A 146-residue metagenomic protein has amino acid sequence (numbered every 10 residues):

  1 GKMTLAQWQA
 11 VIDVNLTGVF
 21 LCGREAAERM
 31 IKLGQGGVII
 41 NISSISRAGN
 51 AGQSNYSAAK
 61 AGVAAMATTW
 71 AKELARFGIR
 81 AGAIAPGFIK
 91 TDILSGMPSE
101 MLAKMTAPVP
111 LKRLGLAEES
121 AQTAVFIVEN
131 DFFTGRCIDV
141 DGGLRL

Functional and structural regions predicted by a protein language model:
M3, I45, N50-S57, T69: Active-site loop-to-helix junction immediately N-terminal to the catalytic Tyr of the SDR YXXXK motif in Rossmann-fold
T4-Q9, L94, M105: Substrate-binding pocket helix/loop in short-chain dehydrogenase/reductase
G23, A59, A67: Active-site helix of classical SDR
E28, K72-R76: Alpha-helical segment proximal to the catalytic Tyr-Lys
A48, A85-G96: Short, flexible catalytic-loop segment of classical short-chain dehydrogenase/reductase
A75, R80, F133-G135: Short, small/polar-rich loop/turn modules that mediate ligand/substrate recognition or access, typified
R113-V140, R145: C-terminal substrate-recognition "lid" of short-chain dehydrogenase/reductases
